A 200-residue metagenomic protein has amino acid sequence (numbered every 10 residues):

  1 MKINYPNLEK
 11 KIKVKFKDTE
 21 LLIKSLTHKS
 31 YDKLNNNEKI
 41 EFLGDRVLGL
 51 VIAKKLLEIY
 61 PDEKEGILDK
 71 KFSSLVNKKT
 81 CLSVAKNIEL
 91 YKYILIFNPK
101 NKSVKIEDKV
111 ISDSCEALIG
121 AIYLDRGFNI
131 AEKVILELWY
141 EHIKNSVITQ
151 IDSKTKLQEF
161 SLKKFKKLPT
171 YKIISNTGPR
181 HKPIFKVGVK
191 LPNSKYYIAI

Functional and structural regions predicted by a protein language model:
M1-I200: Double-stranded RNA-binding/processing signature
